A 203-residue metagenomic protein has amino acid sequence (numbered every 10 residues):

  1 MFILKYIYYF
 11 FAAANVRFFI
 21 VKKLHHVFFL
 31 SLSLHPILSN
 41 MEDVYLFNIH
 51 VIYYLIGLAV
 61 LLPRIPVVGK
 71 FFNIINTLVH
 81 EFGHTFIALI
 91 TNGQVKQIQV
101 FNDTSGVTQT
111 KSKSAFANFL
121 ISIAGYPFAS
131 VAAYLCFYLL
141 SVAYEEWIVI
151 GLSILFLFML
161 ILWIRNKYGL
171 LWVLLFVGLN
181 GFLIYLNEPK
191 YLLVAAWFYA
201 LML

Functional and structural regions predicted by a protein language model:
V27-F47: Short, strongly hydrophobic alpha-helical membrane anchors
M41-I65, G69: Topogenic membrane-insertion module of multi-pass membrane proteins
V44-N48, I52-Y54, T108-L203: Metalloprotease/metallohydrolase-associated module, dominated by Zn2+-dependent proteases
P63-N118: Small-residue-rich helix-interface/hinge motifs
